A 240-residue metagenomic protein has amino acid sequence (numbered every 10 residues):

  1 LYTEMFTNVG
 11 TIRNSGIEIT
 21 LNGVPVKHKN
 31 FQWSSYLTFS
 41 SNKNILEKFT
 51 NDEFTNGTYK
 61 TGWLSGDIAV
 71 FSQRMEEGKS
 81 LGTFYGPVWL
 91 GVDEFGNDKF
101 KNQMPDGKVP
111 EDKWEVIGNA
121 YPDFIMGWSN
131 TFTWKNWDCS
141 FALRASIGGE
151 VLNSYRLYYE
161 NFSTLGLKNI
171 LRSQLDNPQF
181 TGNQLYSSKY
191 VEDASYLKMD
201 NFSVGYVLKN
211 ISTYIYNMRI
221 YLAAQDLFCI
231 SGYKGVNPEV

Functional and structural regions predicted by a protein language model:
L1-T3, Q103-D112, N177-S188: Flexible, solvent-exposed coil segments and beta strand-coil junctions, predominantly the extracellular/periplasmic
L1-Y2, T50-K60, R156-L165, G235-V240: Flexible, surface-exposed loop regions and adjacent strand-edge segments of Gram-negative outer-membrane beta-barrel
Y2, G10-N14, N119-D123, E192-M199: Transmembrane beta-barrel outer-membrane domains
T3-V9, K113-V116, S187-V191, V240: Extracellular loop and loop/strand-boundary signature of outer-membrane beta-barrel proteins
T7-R13, I17, V24-A120, Q225-L227 (+1 more regions): Conserved small-residue
S15-P25, W33-S41, M126-F132, W137-A145 (+2 more regions): Membrane-embedded beta-strands that build the outer-membrane beta-barrel scaffold
D52-T58, E76, S80, V88 (+2 more regions): Membrane-proximal, glycine/serine-rich, low-complexity loop/turn segments characteristic of large bacterial
T83, R144-L227, G232-Y233: Extracytoplasmic gating/loop element in the C-terminal half of outer-membrane beta-barrel translocons and assembly
